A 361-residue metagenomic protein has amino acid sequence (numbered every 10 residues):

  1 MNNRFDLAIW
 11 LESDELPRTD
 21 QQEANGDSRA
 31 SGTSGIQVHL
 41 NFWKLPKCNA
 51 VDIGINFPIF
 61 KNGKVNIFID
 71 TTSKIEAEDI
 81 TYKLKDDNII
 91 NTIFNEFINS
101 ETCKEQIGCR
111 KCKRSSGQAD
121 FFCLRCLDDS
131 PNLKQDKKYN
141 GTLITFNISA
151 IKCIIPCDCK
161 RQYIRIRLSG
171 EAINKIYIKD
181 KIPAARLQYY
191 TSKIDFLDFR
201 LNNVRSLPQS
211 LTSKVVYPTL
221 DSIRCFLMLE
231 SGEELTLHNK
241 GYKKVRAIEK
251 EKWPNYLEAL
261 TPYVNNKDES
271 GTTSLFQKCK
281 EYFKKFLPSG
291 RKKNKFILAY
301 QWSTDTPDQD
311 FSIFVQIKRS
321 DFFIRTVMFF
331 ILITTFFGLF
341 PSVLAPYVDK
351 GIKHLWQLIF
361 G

Functional and structural regions predicted by a protein language model:
M1-I164: N-terminal pre-first-transmembrane soluble regions of secretory-pathway and organelle membrane proteins
W43, N56-F60, R167-I173, M228-E230 (+2 more regions): Solvent-exposed residues in well-ordered beta-strands and their adjoining turns, especially edge/terminal strands
V65, A77, N174-I178, L235-L237 (+1 more regions): Short acidic, gly/pro-rich beta-turn/loop elements at beta-sheet edges and active-site/ligand-binding grooves
Q118-Q188, K267-T306: A surface-exposed beta-strand-loop module
N147-E249: Surface-exposed, acidic/Ser/Thr-rich flexible loop segments
F196-R200, N255-T261, A345-Y347: Short C-terminal domain-edge/linker segments immediately following a structured domain
S231-F323: Membrane-proximal, non-transmembrane alpha-helical segments
Q316-G361: Hydrophobic, helix-forming membrane-interacting segments
